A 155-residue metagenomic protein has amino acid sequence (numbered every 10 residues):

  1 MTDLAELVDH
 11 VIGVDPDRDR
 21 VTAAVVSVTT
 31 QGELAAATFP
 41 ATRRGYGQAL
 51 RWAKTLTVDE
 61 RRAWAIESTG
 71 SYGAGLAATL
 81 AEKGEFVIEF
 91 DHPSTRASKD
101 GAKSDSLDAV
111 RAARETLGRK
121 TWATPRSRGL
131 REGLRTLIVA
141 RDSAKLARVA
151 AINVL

Functional and structural regions predicted by a protein language model:
M1-L155: Phosphate- and other anionic-substrate recognition elements at nucleic-acid/protein interfaces
